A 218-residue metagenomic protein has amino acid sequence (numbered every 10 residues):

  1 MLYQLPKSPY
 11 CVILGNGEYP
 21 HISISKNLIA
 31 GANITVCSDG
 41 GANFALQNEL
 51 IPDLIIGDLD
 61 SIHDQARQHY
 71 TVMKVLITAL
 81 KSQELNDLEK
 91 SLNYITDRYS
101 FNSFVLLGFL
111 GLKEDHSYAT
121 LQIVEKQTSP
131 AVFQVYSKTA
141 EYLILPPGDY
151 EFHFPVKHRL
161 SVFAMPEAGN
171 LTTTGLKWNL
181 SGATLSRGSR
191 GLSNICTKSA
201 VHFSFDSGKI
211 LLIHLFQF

Functional and structural regions predicted by a protein language model:
M1-H69: N-terminal beta-strand-loop-alpha-helix module at the start of alpha/beta ligand-binding or catalytic domains
L2-K7, N27-A30, N48, D97-R98 (+7 more regions): Solvent-exposed alpha-helices and their adjacent loops that cap or buttress functional pockets in soluble metabolic
H21-S23, L85-E89, K113-Y118: Short glycine/serine/threonine-rich phosphate/pyrophosphate-binding segments that cradle anionic phosphate groups
N27-A32, I51-D53, T71, L121-E125 (+2 more regions): Short, solvent-exposed amphipathic alpha-helical segments in soluble enzyme and RNA/protein-processing domains
A32, P52, M73-K74, F101 (+1 more regions): Short, well-ordered alpha-helix to beta-strand connector turns
K74-Y99: Short phosphate-binding loop-to-helix
I95, F101-G148: Anionic-ligand-binding alpha/beta catalytic cores of soluble enzymes and soluble regulatory domains that recognize
L145-F218: Long, charged alpha-helical interface segments
